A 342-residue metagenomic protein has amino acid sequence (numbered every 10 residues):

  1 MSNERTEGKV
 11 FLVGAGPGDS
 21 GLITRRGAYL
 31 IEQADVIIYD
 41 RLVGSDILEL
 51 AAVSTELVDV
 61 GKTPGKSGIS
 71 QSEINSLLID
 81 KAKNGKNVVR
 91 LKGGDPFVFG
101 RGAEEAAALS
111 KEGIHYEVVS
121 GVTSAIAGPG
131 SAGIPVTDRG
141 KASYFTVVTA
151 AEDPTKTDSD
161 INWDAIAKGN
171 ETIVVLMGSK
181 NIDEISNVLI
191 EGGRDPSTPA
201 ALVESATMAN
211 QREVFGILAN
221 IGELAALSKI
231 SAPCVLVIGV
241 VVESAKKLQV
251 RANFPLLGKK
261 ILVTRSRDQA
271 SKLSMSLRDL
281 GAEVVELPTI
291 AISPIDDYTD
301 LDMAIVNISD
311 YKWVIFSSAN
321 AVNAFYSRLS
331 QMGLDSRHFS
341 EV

Functional and structural regions predicted by a protein language model:
M1-S20, R25-V122, I126, L227 (+5 more regions): Class I S-adenosyl-L-methionine
E7-L12, E73, K83-V88, T149-R267: A contiguous loop/helix-start segment that scaffolds small-molecule binding in enzyme catalytic cores
P17-G18, M208-V342: Signature of uroporphyrinogen-III synthase
D19, D95-G169, V214-F215: Class I SAM-dependent methyltransferase SAM-binding "motif I" and its flanking Rossmann-like core
R25-L30, A52-T55, E104-A108, I134 (+6 more regions): Short, solvent-exposed amphipathic alpha-helical segments in soluble enzyme and RNA/protein-processing domains
S45-D46, P64-K66, T123-A127, S143-V147 (+4 more regions): Short gly/pro/ser/thr-enriched loop/turn and capping motifs at secondary-structure boundaries
E56, H115-E117, T146, P199 (+1 more regions): Conserved beta-strand segments of alpha/beta enzyme cores
V58-G61, S120, T198-T207, V285-P288: Beta-strand->loop->alpha-helix junctions that form or flank phosphate-binding loops in nucleotide-handling enzymes
